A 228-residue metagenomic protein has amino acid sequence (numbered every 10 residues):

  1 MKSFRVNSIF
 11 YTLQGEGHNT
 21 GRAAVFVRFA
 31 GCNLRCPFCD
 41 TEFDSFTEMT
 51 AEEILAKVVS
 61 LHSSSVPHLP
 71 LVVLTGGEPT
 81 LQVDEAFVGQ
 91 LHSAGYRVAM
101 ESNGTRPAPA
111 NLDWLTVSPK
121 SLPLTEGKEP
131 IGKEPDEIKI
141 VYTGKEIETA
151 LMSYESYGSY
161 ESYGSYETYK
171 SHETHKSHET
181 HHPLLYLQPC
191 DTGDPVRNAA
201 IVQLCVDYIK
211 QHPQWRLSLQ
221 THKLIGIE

Functional and structural regions predicted by a protein language model:
M1-F26, A30, L34-F38, Q211 (+2 more regions): Flexible, acidic/Gly-rich N-terminal and inter-domain linker regions that tether and position cofactor-handling modules
F4-S8, A23-A24, A30-L112: Conserved Radical SAM active-site core
T12-Q14, H18, R28, V73-L74 (+3 more regions): Generic detector of intrinsically disordered, low-complexity, polar/charged segments
L13-E16, C36, F46, L61 (+4 more regions): A broad, structure-centric signal for solvent-exposed, well-ordered loop/edge residues that line or flank functional
G17, G21, G77, G132-P135: Glycine-centered flexibility motif
L69, T80-E228: Conserved AdoMet/S-adenosylmethionine-binding subsite of the radical SAM
